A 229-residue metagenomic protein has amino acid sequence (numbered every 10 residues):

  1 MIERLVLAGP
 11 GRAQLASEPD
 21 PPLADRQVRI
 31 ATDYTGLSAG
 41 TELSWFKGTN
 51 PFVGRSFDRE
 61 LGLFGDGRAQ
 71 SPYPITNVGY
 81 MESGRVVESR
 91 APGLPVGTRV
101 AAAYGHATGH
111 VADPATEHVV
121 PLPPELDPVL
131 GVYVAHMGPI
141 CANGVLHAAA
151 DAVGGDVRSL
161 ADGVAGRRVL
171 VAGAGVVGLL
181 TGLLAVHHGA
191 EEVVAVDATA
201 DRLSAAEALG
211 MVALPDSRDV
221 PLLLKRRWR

Functional and structural regions predicted by a protein language model:
M1-E3: Extreme N-terminal starter segment of soluble prokaryotic enzymes
G9-G11, A24: Residue-level recognition of beta-strand termini and adjacent short loop/turns
G11-A16, S38-T41: Short N-terminal binding/cap micro-motifs at the start of the first secondary-structure element
P21-G36, W45-H106: Glycine-rich beta-strand-centered segment in the early N-terminal region that forms part of a ligand/cofactor-binding
H110-L126: Short, compositionally biased
G131-R218: Mid-domain Rossmann-like dinucleotide-binding core that forms the NAD(H)/NADP(H) cofactor-binding site
R218-R229: Short amphipathic alpha-helix with an adjacent loop that forms part of the alpha/beta core around
